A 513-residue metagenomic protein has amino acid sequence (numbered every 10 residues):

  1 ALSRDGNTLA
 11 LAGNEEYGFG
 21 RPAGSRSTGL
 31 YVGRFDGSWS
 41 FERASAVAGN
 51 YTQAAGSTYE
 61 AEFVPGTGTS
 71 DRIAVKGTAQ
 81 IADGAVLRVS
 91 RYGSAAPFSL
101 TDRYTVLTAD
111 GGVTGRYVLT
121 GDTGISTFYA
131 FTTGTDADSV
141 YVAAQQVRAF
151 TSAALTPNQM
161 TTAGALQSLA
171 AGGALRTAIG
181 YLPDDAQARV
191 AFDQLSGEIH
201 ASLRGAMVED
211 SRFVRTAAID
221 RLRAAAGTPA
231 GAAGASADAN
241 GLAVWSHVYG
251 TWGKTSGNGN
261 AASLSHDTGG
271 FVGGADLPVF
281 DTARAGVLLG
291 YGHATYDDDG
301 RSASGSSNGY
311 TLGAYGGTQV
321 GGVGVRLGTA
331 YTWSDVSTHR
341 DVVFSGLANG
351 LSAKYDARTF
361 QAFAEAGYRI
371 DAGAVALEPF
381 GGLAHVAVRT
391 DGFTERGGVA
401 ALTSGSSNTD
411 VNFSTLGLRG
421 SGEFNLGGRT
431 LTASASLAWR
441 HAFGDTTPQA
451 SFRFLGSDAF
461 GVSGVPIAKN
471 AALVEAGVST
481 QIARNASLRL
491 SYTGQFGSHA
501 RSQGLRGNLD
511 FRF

Functional and structural regions predicted by a protein language model:
R4-D5: Residue-level detector of Asp-centered blade-edge/turn motifs that repeat once per structural unit in beta-propeller
A10-A12: Residue position within the beta-strands of beta-propeller blades
N14-A23: Short glycine/acidic-enriched loop and turn motifs that connect beta-strands
T28-G33: A short loop-to-beta-strand structural motif that recurs across blades of beta-propeller domains
S38-T105, G111-G112, Q146, S414: Extracellular beta-strand/loop-rich repeat segments of large surface/secreted proteins
P97, G115-V118, N258-N260, D299-R301 (+4 more regions): Outer-membrane beta-barrel and related beta-rich outer-membrane complex signature in Gram-negative bacteria
A171-A376, G477, R489-F513: Outer membrane beta-barrel translocator domains of Type V secretion systems
A285, F360, A387, R396-F513: Outer membrane beta-barrel transmembrane domains
